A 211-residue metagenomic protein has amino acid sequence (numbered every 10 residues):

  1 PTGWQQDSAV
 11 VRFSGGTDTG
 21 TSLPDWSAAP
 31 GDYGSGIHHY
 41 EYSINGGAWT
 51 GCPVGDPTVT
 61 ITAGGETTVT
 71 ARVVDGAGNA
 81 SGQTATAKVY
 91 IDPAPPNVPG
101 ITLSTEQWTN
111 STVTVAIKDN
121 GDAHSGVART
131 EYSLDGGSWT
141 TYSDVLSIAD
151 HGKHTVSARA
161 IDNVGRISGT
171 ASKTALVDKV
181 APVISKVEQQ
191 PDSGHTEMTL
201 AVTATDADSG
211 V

Functional and structural regions predicted by a protein language model:
P1-V211: Low-complexity, disordered linker/stalk regions enriched in Pro/Thr/Ser/Gly
